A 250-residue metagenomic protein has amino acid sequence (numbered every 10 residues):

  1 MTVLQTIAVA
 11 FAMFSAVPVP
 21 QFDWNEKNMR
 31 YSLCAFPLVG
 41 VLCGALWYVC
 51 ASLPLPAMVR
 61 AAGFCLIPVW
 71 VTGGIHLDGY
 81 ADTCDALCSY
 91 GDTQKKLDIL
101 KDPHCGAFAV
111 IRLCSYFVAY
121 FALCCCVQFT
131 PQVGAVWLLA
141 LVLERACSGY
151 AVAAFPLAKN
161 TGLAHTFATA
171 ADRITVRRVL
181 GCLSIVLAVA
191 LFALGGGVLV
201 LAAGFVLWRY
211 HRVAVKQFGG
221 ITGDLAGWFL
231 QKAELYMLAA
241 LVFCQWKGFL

Functional and structural regions predicted by a protein language model:
M1-W24: Membrane-proximal soluble regions of multi-pass membrane proteins
V9-A12, E26-A51, H165-T169: N-terminal beta-alpha supersecondary unit
P18-W24, I75, K95, G149-K159 (+1 more regions): C-terminal ends of transmembrane helices
M29-A45, A86-Q132, V136-W137, I174-A190 (+2 more regions): Multi-pass membrane catalytic core of lipid/isoprenoid biosynthesis enzymes
C34-T83, A135-L139, G196-K216: Membrane-embedded alpha-helical segments that form the functional core of polytopic membrane enzymes, especially those
I67-C105, A214-A233: Acidic (Asp/Glu-rich) catalytic motifs at the cytosolic membrane interface
A146-L180, F218-I221: Solvent-exposed interhelical
R178-W208: Hydrophobic core of alpha-helical transmembrane segments in multi-pass integral membrane proteins
